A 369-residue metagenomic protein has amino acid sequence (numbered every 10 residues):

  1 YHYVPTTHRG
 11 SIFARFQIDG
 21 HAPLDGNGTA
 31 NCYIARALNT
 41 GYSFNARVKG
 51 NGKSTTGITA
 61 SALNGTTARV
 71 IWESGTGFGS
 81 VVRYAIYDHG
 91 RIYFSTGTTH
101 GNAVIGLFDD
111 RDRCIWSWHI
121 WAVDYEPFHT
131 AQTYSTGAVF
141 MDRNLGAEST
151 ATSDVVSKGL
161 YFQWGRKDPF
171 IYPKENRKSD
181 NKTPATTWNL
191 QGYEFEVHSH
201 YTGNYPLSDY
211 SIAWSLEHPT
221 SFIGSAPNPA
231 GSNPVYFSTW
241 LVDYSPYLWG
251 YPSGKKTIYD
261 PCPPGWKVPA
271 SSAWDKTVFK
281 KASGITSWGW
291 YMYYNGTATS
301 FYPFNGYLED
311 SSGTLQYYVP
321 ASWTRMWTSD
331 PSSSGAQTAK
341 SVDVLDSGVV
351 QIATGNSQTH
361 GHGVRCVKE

Functional and structural regions predicted by a protein language model:
Y1-P5, W327: Surface-exposed interfaces of beta-sheet-rich extracellular modules
V4, G10, S322-W323: Coiled-coil-like amphipathic alpha-helices with heptad-repeat character
V4, H129-S135, G289-A298: Short acidic-hydrophobic surface loop/beta-edge motif
T7-H8, W188, A298, A339: N-terminal compositionally biased, intrinsically disordered segments and leader/signal-like regions
R9, F13-K256, S332, Q358-E369: Short, compositionally biased
L145-A147, I223-E369: C-terminal, surface-exposed recognition/capping segments
